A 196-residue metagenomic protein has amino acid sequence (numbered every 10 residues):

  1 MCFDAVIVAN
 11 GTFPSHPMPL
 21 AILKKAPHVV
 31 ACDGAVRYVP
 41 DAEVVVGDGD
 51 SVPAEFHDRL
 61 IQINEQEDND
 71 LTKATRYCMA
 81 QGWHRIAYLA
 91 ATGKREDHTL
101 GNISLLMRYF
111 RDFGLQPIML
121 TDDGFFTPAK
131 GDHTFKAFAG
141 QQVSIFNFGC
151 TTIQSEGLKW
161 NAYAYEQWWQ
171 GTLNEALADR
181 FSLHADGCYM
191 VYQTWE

Functional and structural regions predicted by a protein language model:
M1-H57: N-terminal beta-strand-loop-alpha-helix module at the start of alpha/beta ligand-binding or catalytic domains
V8-T12, A91-T92, T194-W195: Structural motif
S15-P17, D68-T72, R95-L100: Short glycine/serine/threonine-rich phosphate/pyrophosphate-binding segments that cradle anionic phosphate groups
Y38, Y77-A80, R108: A generic secondary-structure signal
L60-G82: Short phosphate-binding loop-to-helix
I63-N64, G114-I118, V143-S144: A glycine-rich helix N-cap at a beta->alpha junction
R85-G131: Anionic-ligand-binding alpha/beta catalytic cores of soluble enzymes and soluble regulatory domains that recognize
A129-E196: Long, charged alpha-helical interface segments
